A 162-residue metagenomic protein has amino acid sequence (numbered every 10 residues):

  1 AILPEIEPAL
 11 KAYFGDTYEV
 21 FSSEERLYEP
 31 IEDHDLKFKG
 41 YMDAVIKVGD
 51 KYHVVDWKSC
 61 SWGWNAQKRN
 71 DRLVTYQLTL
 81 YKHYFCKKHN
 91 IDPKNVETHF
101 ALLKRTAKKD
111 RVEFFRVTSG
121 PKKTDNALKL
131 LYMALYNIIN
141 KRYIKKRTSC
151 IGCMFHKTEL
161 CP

Functional and structural regions predicted by a protein language model:
A1-W64, N90-E97: Catalytic cores of nuclease domains that cleave nucleic-acid phosphodiester backbones
E5-A9, L80, L130-M133: Long, highly charged amphipathic alpha-helices
F38, D71-T75, D125: Alpha-helix initiation and capping sites
C60-W62, D71, T79: Active-site-flanking segments in enzyme catalytic domains
W62-A66, D110-V112: Short small-residue beta-strand/loop micro-motif enriched in glycine and branched aliphatics
A66-L73, R116-K122: Short, contiguous acidic/charged loop-to-helix segments that flank catalytic cores in large enzymes
V74-F85: An active-site-proximal "capping" alpha-helix that borders the catalytic cofactor pocket
H83-P162: Metal-dependent nuclease catalytic regions and adjoining charged, substrate-binding loops involved in nucleic-acid end
